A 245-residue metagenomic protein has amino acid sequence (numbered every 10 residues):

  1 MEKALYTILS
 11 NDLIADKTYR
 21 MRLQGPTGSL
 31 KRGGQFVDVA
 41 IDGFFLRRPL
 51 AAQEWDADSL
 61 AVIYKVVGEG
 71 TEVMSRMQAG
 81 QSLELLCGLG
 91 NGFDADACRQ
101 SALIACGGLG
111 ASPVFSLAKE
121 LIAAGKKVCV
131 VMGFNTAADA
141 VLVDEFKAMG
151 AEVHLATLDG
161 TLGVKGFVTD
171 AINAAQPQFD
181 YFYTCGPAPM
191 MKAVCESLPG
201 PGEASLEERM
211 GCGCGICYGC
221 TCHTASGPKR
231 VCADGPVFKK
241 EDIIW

Functional and structural regions predicted by a protein language model:
E2-Q81: Ferredoxin-reductase
S10, E54, L155-T157, A204-L206 (+1 more regions): Structural signal for conserved beta-strand scaffold positions within catalytic alpha/beta enzyme cores
F45-E54, G90-A97, C232: Short, Lys/Arg- and Gly-enriched loop/turn segments at beta-strand edges
E69-R209: FNR/FR-type flavoprotein reductase catalytic core
P189, E207-P236: Local cysteine-cluster metal-coordination motifs and their immediate loop/turn environment, predominantly Fe-S cluster
P236-W245: Short microdomains enriched in Cys/His and/or Lys/Arg
